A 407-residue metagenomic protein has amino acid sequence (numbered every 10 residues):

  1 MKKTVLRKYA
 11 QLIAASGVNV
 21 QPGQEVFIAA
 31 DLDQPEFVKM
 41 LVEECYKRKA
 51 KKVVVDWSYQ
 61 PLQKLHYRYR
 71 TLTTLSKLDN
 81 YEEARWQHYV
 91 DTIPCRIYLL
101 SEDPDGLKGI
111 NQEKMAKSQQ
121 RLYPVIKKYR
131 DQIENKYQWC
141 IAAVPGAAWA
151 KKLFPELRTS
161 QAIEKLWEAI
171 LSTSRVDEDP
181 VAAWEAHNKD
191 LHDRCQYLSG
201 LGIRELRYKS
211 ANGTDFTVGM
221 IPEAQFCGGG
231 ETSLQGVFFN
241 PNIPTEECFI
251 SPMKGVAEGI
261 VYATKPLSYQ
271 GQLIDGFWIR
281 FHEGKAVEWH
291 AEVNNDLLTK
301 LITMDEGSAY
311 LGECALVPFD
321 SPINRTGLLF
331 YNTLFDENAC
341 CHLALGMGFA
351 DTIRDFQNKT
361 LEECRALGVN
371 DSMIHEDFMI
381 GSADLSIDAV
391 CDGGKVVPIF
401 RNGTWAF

Functional and structural regions predicted by a protein language model:
M1-E258, A389, K395, W405-F407: Active-site bordering "gate/hinge" segments that shape substrate access to catalytic or cofactor-binding pockets
Q11, S199-L201, Q270-Q272, G307 (+2 more regions): Short solvent-exposed loop/turn micro-motifs enriched in small/polar/acidic residues
E205-Y208, F277, V287, A383-D392: Short polybasic amphipathic segments
G219, W289-H290, F400: Short linear motifs in exposed loops
I250-E306: Long, well-ordered mid-to-C-terminal structural blocks that present hydrophobic/aromatic surfaces
V256-E258, I274-G276, E283, A309-E313 (+3 more regions): Active-site lining segments that contact anionic ligands and/or coordinate catalytic metals
A286-Q357: Dual-mode signal for accessory low-complexity, basic/Gly-rich regions
E362-F407: Extended hydrophobic packing segments that form well-structured cores
